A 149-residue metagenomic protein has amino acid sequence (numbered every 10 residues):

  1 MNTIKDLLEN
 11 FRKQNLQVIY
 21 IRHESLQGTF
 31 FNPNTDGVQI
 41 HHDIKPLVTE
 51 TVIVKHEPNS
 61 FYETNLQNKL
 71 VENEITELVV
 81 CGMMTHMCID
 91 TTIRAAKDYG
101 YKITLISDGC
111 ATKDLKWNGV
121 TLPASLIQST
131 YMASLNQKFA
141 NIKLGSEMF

Functional and structural regions predicted by a protein language model:
M1-K5: Short amphipathic alpha-helical segment that frequently serves as the phosphate-/nucleotide-binding helix
D6-Q14, T29-F149: Active-site-adjacent betaalpha module
Q17-H23, I106: Short beta-strand segments at enzyme active-site cores
H23-E24, M83: Short, well-ordered beta-to-alpha junction loops that form the rim of enzyme active sites and present histidine/acidic
